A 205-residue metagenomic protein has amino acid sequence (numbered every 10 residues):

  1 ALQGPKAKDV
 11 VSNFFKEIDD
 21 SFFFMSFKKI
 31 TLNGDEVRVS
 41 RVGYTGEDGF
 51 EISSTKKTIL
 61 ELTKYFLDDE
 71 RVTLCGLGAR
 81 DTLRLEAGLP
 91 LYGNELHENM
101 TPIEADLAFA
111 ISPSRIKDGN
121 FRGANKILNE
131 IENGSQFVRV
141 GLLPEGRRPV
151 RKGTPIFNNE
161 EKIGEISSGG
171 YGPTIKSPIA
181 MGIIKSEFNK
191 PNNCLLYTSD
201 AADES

Functional and structural regions predicted by a protein language model:
A1-S199: Conserved, structured C-terminal
D200-S205: A short, hydrophobic C-terminal helix/tail in secreted or cell-surface proteins
